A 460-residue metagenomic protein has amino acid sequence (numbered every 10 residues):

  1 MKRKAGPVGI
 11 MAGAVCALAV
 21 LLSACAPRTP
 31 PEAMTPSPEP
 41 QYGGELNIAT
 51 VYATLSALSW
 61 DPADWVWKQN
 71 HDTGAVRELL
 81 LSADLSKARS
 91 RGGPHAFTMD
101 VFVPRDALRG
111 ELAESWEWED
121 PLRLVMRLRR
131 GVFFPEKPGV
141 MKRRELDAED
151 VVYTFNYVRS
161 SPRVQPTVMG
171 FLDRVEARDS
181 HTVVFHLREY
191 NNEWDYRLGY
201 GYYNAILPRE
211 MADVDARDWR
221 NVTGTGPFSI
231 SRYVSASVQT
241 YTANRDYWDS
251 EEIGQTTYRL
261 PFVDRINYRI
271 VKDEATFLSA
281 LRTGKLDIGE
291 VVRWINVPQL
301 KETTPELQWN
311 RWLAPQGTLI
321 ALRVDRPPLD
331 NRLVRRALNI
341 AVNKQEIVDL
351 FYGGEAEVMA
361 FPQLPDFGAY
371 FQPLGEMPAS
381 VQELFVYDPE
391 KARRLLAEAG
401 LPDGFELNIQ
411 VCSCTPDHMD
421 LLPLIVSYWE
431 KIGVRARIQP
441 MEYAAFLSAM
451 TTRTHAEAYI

Functional and structural regions predicted by a protein language model:
N47-E119, N156, T223: N-terminal lobe/hinge region of extracytoplasmic solute-binding protein
I48, I409, S427-I460: Periplasmic binding protein-like
L58, A75, L81, D325 (+2 more regions): Periplasmic-binding protein-like
V66, L112-R163, F277-A280, P328-D330: Aromatic- and charge-enriched surface segment that lines or borders ligand/interaction sites
D84-R89, P94-V103, A107, N156 (+5 more regions): Gly/Pro-rich hinge or "lid" segments in bacterial periplasmic/extracellular proteins
E117-P121, V125-R130, E145, R163-M211 (+2 more regions): Surface-exposed binding/hinge segments that line and control ligand-binding clefts or catalytic entry sites
Q165, V175, S231-T242, R269-R326 (+4 more regions): Extracellular/periplasmic solute-recognition and catalytic clefts
F228, E357-E398, S413-D420: Structural transition elements
